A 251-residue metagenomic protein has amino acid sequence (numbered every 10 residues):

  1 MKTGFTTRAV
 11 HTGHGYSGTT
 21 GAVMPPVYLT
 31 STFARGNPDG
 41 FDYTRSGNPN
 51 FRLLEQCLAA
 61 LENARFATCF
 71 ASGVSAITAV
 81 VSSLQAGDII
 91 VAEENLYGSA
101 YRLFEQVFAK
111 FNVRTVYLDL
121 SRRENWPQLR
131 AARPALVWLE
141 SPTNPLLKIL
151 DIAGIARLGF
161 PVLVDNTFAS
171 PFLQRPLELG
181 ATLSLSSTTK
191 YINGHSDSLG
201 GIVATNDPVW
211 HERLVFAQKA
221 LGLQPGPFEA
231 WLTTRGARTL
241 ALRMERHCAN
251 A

Functional and structural regions predicted by a protein language model:
M1-V27: Short conserved active-site loop signatures built around small residues
V10, Y43, Y191-I192: Short clusters of hydrophobic/aromatic residues that line enzyme substrate/ligand-binding pockets
G15, F66-A251: Conserved PLP-enzyme active-site core in the AAT-like
S17, A34-P38, W210-H211: Short, acidic Gly/Pro/Ser/Thr-rich loop/turn segments
A22-V23, N63, D197: Short, basic and Ser/Thr-rich N-terminal targeting/leader segments
V27, T32-T78, S82-S83, S99-F108: Conserved N-terminal alpha-helix of the aminotransferase class I/II PLP-enzyme fold
